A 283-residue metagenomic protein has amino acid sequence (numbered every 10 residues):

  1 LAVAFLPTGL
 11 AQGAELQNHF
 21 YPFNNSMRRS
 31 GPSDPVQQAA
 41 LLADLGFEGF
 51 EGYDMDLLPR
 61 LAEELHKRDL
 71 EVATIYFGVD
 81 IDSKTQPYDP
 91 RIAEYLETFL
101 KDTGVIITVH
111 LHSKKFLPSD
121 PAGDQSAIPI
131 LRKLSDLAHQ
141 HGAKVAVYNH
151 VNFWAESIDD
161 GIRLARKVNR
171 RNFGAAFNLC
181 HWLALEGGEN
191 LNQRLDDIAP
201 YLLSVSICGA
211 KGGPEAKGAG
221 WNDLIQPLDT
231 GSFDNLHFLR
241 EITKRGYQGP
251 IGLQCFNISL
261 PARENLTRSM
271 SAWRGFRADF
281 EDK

Functional and structural regions predicted by a protein language model:
L1-P7: Bacterial N-terminal signal peptides
A11-D102, R170-G174, P200, T267-K283: N-terminal pre-domain/capping segments
Q12-P22, S33-V36, R132-D136, G142 (+2 more regions): Histidine-acidic metal/acid-base catalytic patches
M27-D34, G49-L61, V79-R91, K115-S119 (+6 more regions): Acidic-and-aromatic substrate-binding clefts and catalytic sites of carbohydrate-active enzymes
E48-G49, E71, I106, K144 (+1 more regions): Residue-level detector of anion-binding/catalytic polar loops
E51, T74, T108, A146 (+2 more regions): Conserved beta-strand positions in the central sheet of alpha/beta enzyme cores
P59-R60, P129, Q193: Surface-exposed, polar/charged faces of alpha-helical domains in mature secreted/periplasmic/lumenal proteins
T85-A175: Active-site acidic/histidine proton-transfer and metal-coordination neighborhood in alpha/beta enzyme cores
